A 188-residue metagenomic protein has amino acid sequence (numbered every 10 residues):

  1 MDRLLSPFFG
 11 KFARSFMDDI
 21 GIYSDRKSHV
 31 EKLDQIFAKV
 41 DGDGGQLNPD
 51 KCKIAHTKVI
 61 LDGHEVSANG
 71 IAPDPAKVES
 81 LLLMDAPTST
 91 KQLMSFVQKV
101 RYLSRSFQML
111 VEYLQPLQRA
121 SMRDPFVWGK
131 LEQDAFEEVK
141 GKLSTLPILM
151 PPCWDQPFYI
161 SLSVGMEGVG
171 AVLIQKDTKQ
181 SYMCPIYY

Functional and structural regions predicted by a protein language model:
M1-Y188: Retroelement reverse transcriptase polymerase core
